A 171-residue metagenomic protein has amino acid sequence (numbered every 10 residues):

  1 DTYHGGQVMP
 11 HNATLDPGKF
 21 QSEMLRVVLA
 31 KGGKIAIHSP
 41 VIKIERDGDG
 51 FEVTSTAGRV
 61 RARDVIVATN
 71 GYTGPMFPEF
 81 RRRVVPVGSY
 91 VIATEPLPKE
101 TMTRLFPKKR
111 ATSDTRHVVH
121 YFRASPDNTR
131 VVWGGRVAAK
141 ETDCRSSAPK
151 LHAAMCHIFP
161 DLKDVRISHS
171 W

Functional and structural regions predicted by a protein language model:
D1: Dinucleotide-binding Rossmann-like beta1-alpha1 core, especially the glycine-rich loop that anchors the ADP
G6-R63: Helical element adjacent to the flavin cofactor pocket in flavoenzyme catalytic cores
V41-K43, D49-V53, R59-W171: Active-site substrate-recognition segment that forms the wall of the catalytic cavity or substrate channel
